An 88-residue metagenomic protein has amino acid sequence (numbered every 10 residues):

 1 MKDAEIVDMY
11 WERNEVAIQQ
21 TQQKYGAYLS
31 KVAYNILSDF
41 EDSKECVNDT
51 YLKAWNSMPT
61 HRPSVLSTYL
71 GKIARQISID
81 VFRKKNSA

Functional and structural regions predicted by a protein language model:
K2-I6: Acidic, Ser/Thr- and Pro/Gly-rich low-complexity regulatory segments
W11-E12, D49-L66, K84-N86: Sigma70-family region 2
W11-Q20, S30-D49: Short, charged helix-capping/linker segments at alpha-helix termini
T21, Y25, L29, T50 (+1 more regions): Residue-level preference for hydrophobic side chains embedded in well-ordered alpha helices
R75-A88: Arg/Lys-rich amphipathic alpha helix in sigma70-family domain 2
